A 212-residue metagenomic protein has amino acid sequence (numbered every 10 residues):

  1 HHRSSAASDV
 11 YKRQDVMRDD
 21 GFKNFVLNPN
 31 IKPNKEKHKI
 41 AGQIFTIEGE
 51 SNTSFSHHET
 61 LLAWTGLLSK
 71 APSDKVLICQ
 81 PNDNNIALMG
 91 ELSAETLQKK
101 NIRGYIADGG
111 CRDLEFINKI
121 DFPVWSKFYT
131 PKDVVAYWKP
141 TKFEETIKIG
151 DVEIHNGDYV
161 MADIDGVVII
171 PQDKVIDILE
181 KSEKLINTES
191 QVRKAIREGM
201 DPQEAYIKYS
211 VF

Functional and structural regions predicted by a protein language model:
H1-A7, Y11: Single conserved hydrophobic/aromatic residue that forms the stacking wall/gate of nucleotide- or nucleobase-binding
Q14, N24-F25, Q43-T46, D74-I78 (+5 more regions): Structural motif
V16-M89, E95: Extended, compositionally biased flexible segments
K37-I40, L68-P72, Q98, F116-N118 (+3 more regions): Solvent-exposed alpha-helices and their adjacent loops that cap or buttress functional pockets in soluble metabolic
K37-I47, R112-A136: Short beta-strand/loop turn elements enriched in aromatics
N84-I120: Hydrophobic, well-structured mid-protein blocks that either form specific transmembrane helices
Y129-Q203: Acidic, glycine-rich flexible loop/linker segments
M200-F212: Conserved, helical-rich catalytic subdomain that frames metal- and/or nucleotide-binding sites in enzyme alpha/beta
